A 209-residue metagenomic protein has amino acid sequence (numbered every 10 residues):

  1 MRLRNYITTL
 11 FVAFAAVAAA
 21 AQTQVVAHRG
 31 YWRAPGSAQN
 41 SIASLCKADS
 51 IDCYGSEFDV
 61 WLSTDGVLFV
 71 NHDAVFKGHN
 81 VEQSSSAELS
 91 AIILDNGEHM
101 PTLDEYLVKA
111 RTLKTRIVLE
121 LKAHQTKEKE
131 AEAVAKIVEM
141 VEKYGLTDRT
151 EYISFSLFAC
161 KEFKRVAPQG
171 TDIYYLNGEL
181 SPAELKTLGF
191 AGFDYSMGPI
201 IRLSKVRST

Functional and structural regions predicted by a protein language model:
M1-Q24: Bacterial Sec-dependent N-terminal signal peptides
A20-T209: Phosphate-group recognition and catalysis centered on beta-loop-alpha active-site segments
